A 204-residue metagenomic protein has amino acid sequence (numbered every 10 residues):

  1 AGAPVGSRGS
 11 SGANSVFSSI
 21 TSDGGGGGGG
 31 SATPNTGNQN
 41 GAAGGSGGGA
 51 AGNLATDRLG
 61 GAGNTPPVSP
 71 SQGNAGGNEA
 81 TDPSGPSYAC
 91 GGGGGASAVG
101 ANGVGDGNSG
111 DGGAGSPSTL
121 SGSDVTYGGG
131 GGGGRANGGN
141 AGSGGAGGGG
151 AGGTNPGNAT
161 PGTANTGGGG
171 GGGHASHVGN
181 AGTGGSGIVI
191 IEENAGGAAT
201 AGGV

Functional and structural regions predicted by a protein language model:
A1-V204: Low-complexity, glycine/proline-biased repetitive segments and flexible coils/loops
